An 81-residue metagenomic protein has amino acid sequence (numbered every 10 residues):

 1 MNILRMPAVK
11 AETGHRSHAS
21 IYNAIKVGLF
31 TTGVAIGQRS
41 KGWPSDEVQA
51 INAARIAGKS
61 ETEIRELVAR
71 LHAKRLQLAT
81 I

Functional and structural regions predicted by a protein language model:
M1, L78-I81: Short intrinsically disordered terminal tails
M1-V27, A50, A54-A57: Polyanion-binding surface elements
P7, A19, D46, T62-R65: Generic alpha-helical secondary structure signal
T13, T31-T32, T62, T80: Residue-identity detector for threonine
H18-E47: Amphipathic, hydrophobic secondary-structure cores in small proteins
Q49-A79: A short, Lys/Arg-enriched interface patch at domain edges and termini
